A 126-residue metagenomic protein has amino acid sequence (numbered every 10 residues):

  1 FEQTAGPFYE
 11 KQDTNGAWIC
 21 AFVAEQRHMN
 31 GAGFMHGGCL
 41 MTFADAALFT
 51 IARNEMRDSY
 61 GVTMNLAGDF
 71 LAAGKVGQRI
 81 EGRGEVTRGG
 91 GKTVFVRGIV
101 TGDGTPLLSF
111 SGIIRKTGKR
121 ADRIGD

Functional and structural regions predicted by a protein language model:
F1-D126: Terminal targeting signals and extreme-terminal segments of soluble enzymes
